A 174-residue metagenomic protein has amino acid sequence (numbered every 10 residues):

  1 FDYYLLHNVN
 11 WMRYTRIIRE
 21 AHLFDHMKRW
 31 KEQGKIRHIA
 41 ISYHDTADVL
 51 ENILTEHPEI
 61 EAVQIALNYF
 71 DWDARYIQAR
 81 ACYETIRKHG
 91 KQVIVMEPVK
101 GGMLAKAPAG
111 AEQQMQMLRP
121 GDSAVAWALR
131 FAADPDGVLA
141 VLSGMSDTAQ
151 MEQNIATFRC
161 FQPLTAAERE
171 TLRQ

Functional and structural regions predicted by a protein language model:
F1-Y14: Active-site groove signature of glycoside hydrolases
D2-L5, K35-A40, I60-Q64, G90-I94 (+1 more regions): Structural preference for beta-strand elements that scaffold enzyme active sites
H7-N10, D45, L67-D71, E97-M103 (+1 more regions): Glycine-rich beta-alpha junction loops
Y14-F24, D45-P58: Distinct, well-ordered alpha-helical segments
I18-D25, Y76-C82: Charged helix-capping and loop-helix junction motifs
M27, I60-A74, R119-P120: Acidic, His- and aromatic-enriched active-site or binding-groove loops in soluble protein domains that engage sugars
R29, T55-P58, A81-Q174: Structured C-terminal cap/extension of enzyme domains
A40-H44, Y69-A79: Active-site glycine- and acidic-residue-rich loops that bind and position anionic ligands or nucleotide-like cofactors
